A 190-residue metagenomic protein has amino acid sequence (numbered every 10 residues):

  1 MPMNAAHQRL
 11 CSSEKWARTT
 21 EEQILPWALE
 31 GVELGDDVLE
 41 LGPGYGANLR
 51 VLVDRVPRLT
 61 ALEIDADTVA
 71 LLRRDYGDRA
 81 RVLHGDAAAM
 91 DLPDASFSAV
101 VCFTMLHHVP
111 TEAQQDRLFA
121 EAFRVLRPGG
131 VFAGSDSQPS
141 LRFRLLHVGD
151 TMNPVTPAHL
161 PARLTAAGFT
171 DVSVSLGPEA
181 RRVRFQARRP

Functional and structural regions predicted by a protein language model:
M3-T19: Class I SAM-dependent methyltransferase Rossmann-like catalytic core, especially the SAM/SAH-binding loop
S12, A17, V131-Q186: C-terminal alpha-helical "lid/dimerization" subdomain adjacent to the S-adenosyl-L-methionine
A17-D36: Conserved alpha-helix/loop element of class I SAM-dependent methyltransferases that forms part of the SAM/SAH-binding
G35-G44: Conserved class I S-adenosyl-L-methionine
Y45-A89: Class I SAM-dependent methyltransferase SAM/SAH-binding core
V101: A conserved beta-strand element that flanks and buttresses the S-adenosyl-L-methionine
T104-H108: Short catalytic micro-motifs in class I SAM-dependent methyltransferases
D116-P128: A short glycine-rich, Lys/Arg-flanked "PGG" loop and its adjoining helix->strand segment in the class I
